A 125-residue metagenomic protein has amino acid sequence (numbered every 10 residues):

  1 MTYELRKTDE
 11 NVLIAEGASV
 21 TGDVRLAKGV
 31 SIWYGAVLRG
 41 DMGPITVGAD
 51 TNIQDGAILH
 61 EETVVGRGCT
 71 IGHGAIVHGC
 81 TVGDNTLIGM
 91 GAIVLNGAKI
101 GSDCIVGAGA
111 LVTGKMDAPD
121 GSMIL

Functional and structural regions predicted by a protein language model:
M1-G35: N-terminal segments that cap or nucleate solenoid repeat domains
M1-L13, D41-D50, D55-G56, E61 (+2 more regions): Glycine-rich hexapeptide-repeat left-handed beta-helix
